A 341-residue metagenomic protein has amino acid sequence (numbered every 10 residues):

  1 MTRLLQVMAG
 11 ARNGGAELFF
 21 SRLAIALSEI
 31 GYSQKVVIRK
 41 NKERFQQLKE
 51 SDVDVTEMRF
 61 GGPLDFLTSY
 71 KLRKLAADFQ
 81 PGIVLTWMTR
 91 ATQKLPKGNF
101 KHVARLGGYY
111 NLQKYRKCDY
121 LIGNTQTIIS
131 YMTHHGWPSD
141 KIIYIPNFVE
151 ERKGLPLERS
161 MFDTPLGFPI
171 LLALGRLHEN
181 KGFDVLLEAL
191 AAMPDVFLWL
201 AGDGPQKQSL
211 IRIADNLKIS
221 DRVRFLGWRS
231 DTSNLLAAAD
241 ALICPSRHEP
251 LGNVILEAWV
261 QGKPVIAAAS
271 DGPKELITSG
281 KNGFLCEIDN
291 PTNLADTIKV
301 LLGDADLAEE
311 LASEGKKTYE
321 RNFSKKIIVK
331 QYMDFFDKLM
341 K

Functional and structural regions predicted by a protein language model:
Q6-G14, L18-T68, K141-Y144, P205: N-terminal strand-loop element at the rim of the active site of nucleotide-sugar-dependent glycosyltransferases
G14-I25, P169-A192, P205-R212, N253 (+3 more regions): A conserved mid-protein helix/loop that constitutes part of the nucleotide-sugar donor-binding site
V37, P264-A267: Short hydrophobic beta-strand element within catalytic cores of glycosyltransferases and related nucleotide-activated
L64-T68, L85-T92, L106-G107: Short His-centered aromatic/hydrophobic patch
T133-H134, S139-D140, P146-T164: Acidic anion/phosphate-binding donor-loop and adjacent secondary structure in glycosyltransferase catalytic cores
I211, N293, V300, L307-N322 (+1 more regions): A short, well-ordered alpha-helix in the C-terminal region of glycosyltransferases
W228, R247: Aromatic "clamp/platform" in nucleotide-sugar-dependent glycosyltransferases that forms part of the donor/acceptor
S279-G280, F284-P291, V300-D306: Conserved acidic donor-binding segment of nucleotide-sugar-dependent glycosyltransferases
